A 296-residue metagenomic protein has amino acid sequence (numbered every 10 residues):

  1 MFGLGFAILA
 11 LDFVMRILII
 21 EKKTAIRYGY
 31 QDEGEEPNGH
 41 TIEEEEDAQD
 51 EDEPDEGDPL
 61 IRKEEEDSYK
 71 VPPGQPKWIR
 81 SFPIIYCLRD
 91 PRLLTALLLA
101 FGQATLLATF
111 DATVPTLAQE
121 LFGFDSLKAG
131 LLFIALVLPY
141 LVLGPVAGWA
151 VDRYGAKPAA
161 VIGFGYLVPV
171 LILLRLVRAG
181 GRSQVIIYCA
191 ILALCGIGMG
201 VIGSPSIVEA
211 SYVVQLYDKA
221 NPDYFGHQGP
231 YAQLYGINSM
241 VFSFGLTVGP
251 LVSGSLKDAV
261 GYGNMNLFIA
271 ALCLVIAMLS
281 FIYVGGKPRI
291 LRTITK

Functional and structural regions predicted by a protein language model:
M1-I17, N266-Y283: Symmetry-related core transmembrane helices of the 12-TM Major Facilitator Superfamily/SLC fold
R27-L97: Juxtamembrane intracellular "pre-TM" segments in multi-pass secondary transporters
P91-I134: Extracytoplasmic gate region of multi-pass secondary transporters
V142-A156, K257: Helix-to-loop junctions at the C-terminal end of transmembrane segments in multipass secondary transporters
D152-L167, Y224: Cytoplasmic membrane-interface "Motif A"-like loop-to-helix N-cap segments of 12-TM Major Facilitator Superfamily
G165-R182, F281: C-terminal ends and interior cores of transmembrane alpha-helices in multi-pass membrane transporters/permeases
Q184-G203, E209: Hydrophobic core of transmembrane alpha-helices in multi-pass small-molecule transporters, especially MFS/SLC-type
V201-F225: Intracellular juxtamembrane helix-capping segments at the cytosolic ends of symmetry-related transmembrane helices
